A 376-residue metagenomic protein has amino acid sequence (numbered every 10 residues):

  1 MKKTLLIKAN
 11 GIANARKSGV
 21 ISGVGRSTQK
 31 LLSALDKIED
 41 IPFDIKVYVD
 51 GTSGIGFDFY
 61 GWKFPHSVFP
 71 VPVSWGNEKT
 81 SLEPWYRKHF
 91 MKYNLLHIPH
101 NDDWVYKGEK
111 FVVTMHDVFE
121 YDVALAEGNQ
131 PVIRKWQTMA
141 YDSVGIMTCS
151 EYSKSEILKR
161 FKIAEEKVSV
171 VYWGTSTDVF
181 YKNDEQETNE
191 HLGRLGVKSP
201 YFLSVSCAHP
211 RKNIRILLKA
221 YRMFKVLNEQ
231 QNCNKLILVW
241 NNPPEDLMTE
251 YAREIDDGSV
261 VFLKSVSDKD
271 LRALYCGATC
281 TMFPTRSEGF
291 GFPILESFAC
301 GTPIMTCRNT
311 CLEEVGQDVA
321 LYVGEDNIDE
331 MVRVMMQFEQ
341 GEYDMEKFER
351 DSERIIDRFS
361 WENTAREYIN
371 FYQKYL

Functional and structural regions predicted by a protein language model:
M1-L376: Carbohydrate transferase catalytic cores enriched for Leloir-type hexosyltransferases
